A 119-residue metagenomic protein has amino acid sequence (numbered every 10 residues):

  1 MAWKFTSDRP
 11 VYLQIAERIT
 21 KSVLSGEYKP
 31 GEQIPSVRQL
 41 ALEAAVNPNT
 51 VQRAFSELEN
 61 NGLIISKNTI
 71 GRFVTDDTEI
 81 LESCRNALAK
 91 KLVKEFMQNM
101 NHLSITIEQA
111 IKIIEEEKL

Functional and structural regions predicted by a protein language model:
M1-Q33, Q39, A87-L119: Extreme N-terminal segment that seeds HTH/winged-HTH DNA-binding domains in transcriptional regulators
Q33-A44, L58: A short alpha-helical element within helix-turn-helix/winged-helix DNA-binding domains across DNA-binding proteins
I34, S66-V74, E79: Short, Lys/Arg-rich nucleic-acid/phosphate-binding segment
A41-L42, D77-T78, L119: Short Asp/Glu-rich motifs
S56-I64: Short, charge-rich, low-complexity alpha-helical interaction segments
I80-R85: Short, charged/polar, Gly/Pro-enriched secondary-structure boundary elements
